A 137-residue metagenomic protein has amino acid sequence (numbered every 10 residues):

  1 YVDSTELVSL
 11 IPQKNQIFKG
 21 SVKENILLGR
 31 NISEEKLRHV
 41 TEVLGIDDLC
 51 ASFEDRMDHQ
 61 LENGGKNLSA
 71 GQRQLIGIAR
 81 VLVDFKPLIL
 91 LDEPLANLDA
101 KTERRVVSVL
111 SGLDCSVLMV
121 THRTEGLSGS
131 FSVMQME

Functional and structural regions predicted by a protein language model:
Y1-E42, R104-G112: Conserved post-Walker A segment of ABC ATPase nucleotide-binding domains
D3, H39, S52, H59 (+1 more regions): ABC ATPase A-loop
D3, I32, F53, L68-A70 (+1 more regions): Alpha-helical hairpin
K14-N15, L44, D55-M57, L82: Active/binding-pocket-proximal capping segment
F18, K23, D47, A51 (+2 more regions): Nucleotide phosphate-binding site architecture
V22-N25, Q60-E137: ABC-family ATPase nucleotide-binding domain "signature/switch" substructure
E35-R56: Conserved ABC ATPase "signature" region
